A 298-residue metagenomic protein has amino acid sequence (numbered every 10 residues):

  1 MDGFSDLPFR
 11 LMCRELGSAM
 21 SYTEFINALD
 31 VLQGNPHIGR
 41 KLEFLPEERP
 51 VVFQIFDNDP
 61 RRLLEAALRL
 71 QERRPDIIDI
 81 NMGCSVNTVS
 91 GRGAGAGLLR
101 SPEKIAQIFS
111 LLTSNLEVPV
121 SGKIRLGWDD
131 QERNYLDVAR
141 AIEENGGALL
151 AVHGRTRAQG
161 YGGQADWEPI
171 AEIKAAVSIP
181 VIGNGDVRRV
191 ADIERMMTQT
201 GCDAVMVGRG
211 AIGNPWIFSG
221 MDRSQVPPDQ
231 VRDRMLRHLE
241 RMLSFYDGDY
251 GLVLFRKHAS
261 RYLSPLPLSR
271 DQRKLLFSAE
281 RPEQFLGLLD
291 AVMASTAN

Functional and structural regions predicted by a protein language model:
M1, I26-A28, F56-N58, G83-S85 (+4 more regions): Active-site beta-loop-alpha junctions enriched in small/polar residues
M1-D76: Glycine-rich, positively charged N-terminal anion/phosphate-binding segment
D2, L7-P8, E15, S110 (+6 more regions): Alpha/beta catalytic cores of nucleotide-metabolism and tRNA/nucleoside-modifying enzymes
S21-T23, V51-I55, I78, V120-I124 (+3 more regions): Hydrophobic faces of well-ordered beta-strands that scaffold small-molecule active sites in alpha/beta enzyme cores
S21-Y22, N27-A28, G34, I38-R40 (+6 more regions): Glycine-rich, flexible loop/turn motifs
L42-F44, L98-L99, Y161: Short clusters of hydrophobic/aromatic residues that line enzyme substrate/ligand-binding pockets
L64-I78, M82-A94, E103-I179: Alpha/beta enzyme core
G93-L99, D222-Q225: Short glycine-enriched, charge-decorated loop/helix-capping segments at active-site entrances that position
